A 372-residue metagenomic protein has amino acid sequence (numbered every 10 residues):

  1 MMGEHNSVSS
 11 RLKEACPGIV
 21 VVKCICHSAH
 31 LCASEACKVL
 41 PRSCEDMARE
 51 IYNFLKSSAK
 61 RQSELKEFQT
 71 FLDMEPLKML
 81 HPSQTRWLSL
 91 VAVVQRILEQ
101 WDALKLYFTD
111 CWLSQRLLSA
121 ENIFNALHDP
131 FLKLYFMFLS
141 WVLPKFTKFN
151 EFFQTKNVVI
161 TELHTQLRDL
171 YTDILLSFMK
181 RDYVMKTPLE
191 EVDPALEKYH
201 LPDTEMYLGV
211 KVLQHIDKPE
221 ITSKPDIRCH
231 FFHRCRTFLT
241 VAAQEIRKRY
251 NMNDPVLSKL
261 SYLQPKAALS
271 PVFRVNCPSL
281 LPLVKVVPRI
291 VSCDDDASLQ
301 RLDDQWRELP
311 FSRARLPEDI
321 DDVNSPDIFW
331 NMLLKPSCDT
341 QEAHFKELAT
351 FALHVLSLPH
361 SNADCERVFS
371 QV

Functional and structural regions predicted by a protein language model:
M1-V372: Alpha-helical structural modules in large enzymes and assemblies
